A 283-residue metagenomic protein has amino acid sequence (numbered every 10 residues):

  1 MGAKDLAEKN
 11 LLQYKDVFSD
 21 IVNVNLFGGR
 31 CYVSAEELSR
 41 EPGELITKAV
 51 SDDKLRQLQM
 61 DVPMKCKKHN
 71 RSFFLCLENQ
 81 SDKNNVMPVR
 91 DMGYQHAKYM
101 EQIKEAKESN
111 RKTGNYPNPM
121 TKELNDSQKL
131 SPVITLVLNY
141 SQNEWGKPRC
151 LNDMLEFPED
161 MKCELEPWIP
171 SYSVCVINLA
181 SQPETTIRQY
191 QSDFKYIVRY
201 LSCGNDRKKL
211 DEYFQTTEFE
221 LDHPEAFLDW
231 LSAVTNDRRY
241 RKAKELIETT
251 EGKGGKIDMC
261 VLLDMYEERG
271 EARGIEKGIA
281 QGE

Functional and structural regions predicted by a protein language model:
M1-E283: Elongated, amphipathic alpha-helical interaction scaffolds
